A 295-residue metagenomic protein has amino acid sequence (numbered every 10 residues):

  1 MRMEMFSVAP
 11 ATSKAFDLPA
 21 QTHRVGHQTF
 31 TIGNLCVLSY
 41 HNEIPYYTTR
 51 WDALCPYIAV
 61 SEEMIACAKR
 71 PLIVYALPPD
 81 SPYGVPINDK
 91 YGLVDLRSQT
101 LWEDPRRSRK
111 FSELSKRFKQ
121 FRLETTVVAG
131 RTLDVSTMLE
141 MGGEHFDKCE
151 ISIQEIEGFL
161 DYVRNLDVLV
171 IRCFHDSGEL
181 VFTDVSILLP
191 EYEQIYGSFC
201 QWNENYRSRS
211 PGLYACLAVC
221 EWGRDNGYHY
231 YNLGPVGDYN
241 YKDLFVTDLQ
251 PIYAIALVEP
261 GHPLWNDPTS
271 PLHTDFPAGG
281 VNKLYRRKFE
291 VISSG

Functional and structural regions predicted by a protein language model:
M1-F121, N232-G295: Terminal substrate-recognition subdomain of acyl/acetyltransferases
E4-T31, V37-S39, Q99-S208: A conserved beta-strand-loop-helix scaffold within acyl/acetyltransferase catalytic domains
Y46-T48, G142-F146, G227-H229: N-terminal start-of-chain detector that recognizes signal peptides and the immediate post-cleavage beginning
I58, V128-S136, L213, Y231-N232: Generic detection of long, well-ordered alpha-helical segments
E155, W222-N226, S270: Mixed-charge, polar/low-complexity N-terminal
L169-L264: Aromatic (often tryptophan-rich) hydrophobic motifs at membrane interfaces
